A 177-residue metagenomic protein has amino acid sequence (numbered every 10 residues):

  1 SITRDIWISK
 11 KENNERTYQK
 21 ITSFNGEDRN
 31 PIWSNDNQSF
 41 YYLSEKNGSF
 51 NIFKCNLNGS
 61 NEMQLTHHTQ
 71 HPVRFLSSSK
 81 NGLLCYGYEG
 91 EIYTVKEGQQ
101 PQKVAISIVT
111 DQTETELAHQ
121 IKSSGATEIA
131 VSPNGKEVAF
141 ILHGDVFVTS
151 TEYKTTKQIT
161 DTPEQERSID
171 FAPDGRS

Functional and structural regions predicted by a protein language model:
S1-W7, E15, K20-R29, S34 (+10 more regions): A flexible loop/linker signature enriched in serine peptidases of the S9 family
M63: Flexible glycine/proline-rich, aromatic-decorated loop/lid segments
K103: Acidic/charged, solvent-exposed loop-and-adjacent secondary-structure segments enriched in E/D, K/R, S/T, and G/P
I121-A130: Signature of short aromatic-glycine-proline-rich micro-motifs recurring in repeat-based ectodomains
A130-K136: Extended repeat-based solenoid scaffolds, especially LRR ectodomains and other repeat-derived architectures
